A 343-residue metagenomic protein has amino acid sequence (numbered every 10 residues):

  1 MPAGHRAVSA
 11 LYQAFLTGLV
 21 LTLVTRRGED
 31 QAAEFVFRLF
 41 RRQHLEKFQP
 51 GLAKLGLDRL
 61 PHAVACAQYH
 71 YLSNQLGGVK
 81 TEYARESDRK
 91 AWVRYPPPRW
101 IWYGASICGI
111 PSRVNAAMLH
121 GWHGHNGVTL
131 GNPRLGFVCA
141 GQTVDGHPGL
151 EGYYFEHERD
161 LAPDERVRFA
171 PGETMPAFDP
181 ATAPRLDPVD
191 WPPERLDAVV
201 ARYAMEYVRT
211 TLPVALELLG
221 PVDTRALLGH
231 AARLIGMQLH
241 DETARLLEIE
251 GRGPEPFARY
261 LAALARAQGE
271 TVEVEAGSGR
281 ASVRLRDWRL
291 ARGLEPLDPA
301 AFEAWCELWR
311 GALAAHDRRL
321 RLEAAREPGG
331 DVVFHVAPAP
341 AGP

Functional and structural regions predicted by a protein language model:
M1-W92, R99-A117, V128-G149, Y153-P343: N-terminal accessory segment detector
A117-H123: Long, well-ordered alpha-helical scaffolding segments within enzyme catalytic domains, especially pronounced
